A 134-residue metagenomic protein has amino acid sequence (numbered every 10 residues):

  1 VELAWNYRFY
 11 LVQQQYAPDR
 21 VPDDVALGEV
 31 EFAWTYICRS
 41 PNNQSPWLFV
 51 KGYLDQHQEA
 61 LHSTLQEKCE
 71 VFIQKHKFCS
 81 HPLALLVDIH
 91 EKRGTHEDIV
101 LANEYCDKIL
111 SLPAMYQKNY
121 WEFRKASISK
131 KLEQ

Functional and structural regions predicted by a protein language model:
V1-E2, N6-Y10: Active-site cradle of extracellular carbohydrate-active enzymes
F9-Q134: Structured C-terminal portions of repeat-based eukaryotic scaffold domains
